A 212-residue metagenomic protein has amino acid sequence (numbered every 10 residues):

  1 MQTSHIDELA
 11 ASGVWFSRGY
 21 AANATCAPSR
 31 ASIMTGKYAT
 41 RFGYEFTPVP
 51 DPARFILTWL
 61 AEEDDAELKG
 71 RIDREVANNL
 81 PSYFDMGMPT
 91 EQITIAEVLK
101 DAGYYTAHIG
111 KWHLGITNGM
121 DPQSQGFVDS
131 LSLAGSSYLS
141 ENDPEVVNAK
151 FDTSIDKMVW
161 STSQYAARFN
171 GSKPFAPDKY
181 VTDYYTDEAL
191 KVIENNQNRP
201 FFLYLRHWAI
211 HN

Functional and structural regions predicted by a protein language model:
M1-V14: Active-site-proximal N-terminal segment of extracellular/periplasmic enzymes that hydrolyze or transfer
I6, F16, T106, F202-Y204: Hydrophobic beta-strand anchors of alpha/beta hydrolase catalytic cores
V14-W15, A39: Alpha-helix exit/C-cap motif
S17-A22, E45-T47, I109: Surface-exposed patches in mature extracellular/periplasmic domains of secreted proteins
R18, R41-G43, S137-N142: Short, solvent-exposed loop/turn elements at domain surfaces
A21-Y44: Active-site nucleophile/metal-coordination loop of metallo-enzymes that catalyze phosphate/sulfate and related
V49-Y105, W112-F201, H207-N212: Formylglycine-dependent
